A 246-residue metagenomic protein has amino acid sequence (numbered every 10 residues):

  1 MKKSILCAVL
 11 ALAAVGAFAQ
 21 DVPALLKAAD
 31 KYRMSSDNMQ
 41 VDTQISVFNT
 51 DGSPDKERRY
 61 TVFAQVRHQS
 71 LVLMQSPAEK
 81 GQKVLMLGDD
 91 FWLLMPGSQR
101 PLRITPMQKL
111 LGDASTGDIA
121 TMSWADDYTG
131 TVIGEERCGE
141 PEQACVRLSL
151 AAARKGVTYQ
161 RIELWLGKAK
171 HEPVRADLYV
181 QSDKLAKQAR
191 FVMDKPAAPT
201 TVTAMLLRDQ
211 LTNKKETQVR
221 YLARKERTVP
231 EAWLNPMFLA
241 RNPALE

Functional and structural regions predicted by a protein language model:
M1-A8: Bacterial N-terminal signal peptides that target proteins for export
A14-G16: N-terminal signal peptide c-region/cleavage motif recognized by signal peptidases
D21-G97: N-terminal mature ectodomain segment of secretory-pathway/periplasmic proteins
P23-A24, T121-G134, D183-Q188: A short, amphipathic edge element
R67, Q75-P77, D89-D90, P96-S98 (+5 more regions): Solvent-exposed coil/turn segments that connect beta secondary-structure elements in extracytoplasmic/periplasmic
M95-S123: Acidic/charged, solvent-exposed loop-and-adjacent secondary-structure segments enriched in E/D, K/R, S/T, and G/P
R103-I104, Q143-P236: Gly/Pro-enriched, hydrophobic low-complexity segments that function as extracytoplasmic propeptides/linkers
L245-E246: Short, solvent-exposed mixed-charge patches
